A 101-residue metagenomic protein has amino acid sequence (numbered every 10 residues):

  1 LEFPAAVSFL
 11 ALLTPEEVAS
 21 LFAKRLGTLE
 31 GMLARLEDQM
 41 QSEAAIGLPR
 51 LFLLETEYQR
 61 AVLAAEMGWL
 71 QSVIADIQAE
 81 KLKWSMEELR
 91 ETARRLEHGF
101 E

Functional and structural regions predicted by a protein language model:
L1-Q41: Amphipathic alpha-helical dimerization/coiled-coil segments that flank or bridge DNA-binding/regulatory modules
E2, E55, E66: Acidic-residue sensor for enzyme active/binding pockets
P15, F22, P49-F52, T56 (+1 more regions): Amphipathic alpha-helical coiled-coil segments and their boundaries
L36-Q39, E43, L70, I77 (+1 more regions): Hydrophobic stripe of amphipathic alpha-helices that form coiled-coil interfaces
E37-Y58: Acidic interhelical loop/turn segments
Q78-T92: Long amphipathic alpha-helical coiled-coil segments
L89-E101: Intrinsically disordered, low-complexity acidic/proline-/asparagine-rich linker or regulatory tail/stalk regions
